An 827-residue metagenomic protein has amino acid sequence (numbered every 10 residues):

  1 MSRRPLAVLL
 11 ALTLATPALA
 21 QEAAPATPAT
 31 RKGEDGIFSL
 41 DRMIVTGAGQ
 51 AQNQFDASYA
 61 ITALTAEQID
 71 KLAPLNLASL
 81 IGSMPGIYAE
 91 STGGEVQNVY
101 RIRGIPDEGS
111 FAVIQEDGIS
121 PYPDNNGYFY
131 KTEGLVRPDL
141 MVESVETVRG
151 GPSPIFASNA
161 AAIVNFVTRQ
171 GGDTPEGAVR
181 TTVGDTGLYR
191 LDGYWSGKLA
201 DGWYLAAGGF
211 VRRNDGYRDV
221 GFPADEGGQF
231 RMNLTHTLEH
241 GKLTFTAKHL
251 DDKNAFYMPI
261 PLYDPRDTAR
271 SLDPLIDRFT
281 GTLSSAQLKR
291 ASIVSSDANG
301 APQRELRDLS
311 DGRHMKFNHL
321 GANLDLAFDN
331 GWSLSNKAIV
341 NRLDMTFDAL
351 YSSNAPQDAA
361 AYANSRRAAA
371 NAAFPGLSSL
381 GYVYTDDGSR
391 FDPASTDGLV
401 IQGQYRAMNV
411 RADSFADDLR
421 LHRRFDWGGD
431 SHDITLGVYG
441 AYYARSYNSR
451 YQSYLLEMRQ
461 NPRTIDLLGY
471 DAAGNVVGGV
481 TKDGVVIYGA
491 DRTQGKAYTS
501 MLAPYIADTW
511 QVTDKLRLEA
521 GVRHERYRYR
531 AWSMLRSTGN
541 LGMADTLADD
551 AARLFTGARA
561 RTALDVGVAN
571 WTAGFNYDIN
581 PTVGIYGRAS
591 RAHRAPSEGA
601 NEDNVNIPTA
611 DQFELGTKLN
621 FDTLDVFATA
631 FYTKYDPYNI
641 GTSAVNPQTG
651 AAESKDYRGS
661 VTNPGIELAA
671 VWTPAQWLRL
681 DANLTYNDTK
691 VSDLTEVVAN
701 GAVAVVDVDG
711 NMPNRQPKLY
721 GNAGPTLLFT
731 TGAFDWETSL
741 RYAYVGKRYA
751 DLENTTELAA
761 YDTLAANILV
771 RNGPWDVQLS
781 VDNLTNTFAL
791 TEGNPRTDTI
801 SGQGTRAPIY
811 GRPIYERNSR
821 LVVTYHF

Functional and structural regions predicted by a protein language model:
P28-K32, T46, N53, I61 (+2 more regions): Extracytoplasmic beta-strand/coil segments of soluble accessory domains associated with Gram-negative outer-membrane
L77-L80, N98-R101, Q115-D117, K131-L135 (+3 more regions): N-terminal periplasmic accessory domains that precede and gate Gram-negative outer-membrane beta-barrel machines
S120-R149: Short acidic/polar hinge/loop motifs at secondary-structure boundaries that mediate gating or recognition
S144, G151, I163-K198, L205-V220: Short strand-turn segments of transmembrane beta-barrel domains in outer membranes, especially the first one or two
T235-T237, K242-H319, T346-V410, I465-A497 (+2 more regions): Acidic/polar loop-and-plug regions of large Gram-negative outer-membrane beta-barrel proteins
V410-A412, S431-N475, T493-Y635, T673 (+1 more regions): Structural signature of Gram-negative outer-membrane beta-barrels, strongest in the C-terminal barrel of TonB-dependent
T582, Y632, D656-L752, V822-H826: Gram-negative outer-membrane beta-barrel transporters
D636, A675-R679, T685, A743-D751 (+1 more regions): C-terminal beta-signal and adjacent terminal beta-strands/loops of Gram-negative outer-membrane beta-barrel proteins
